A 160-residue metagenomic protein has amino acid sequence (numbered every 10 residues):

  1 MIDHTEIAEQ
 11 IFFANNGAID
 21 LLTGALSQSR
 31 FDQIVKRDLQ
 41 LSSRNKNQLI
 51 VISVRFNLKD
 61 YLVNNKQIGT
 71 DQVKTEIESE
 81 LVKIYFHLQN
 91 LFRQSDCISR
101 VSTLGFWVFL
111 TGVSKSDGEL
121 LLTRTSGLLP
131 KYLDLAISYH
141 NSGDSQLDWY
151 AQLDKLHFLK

Functional and structural regions predicted by a protein language model:
M1-L39, K66, D144: Signal-transducing coiled-coil linker helices
L22-R30, V63-K83, D117: Conserved catalytic/dimerization core of cyclic nucleotide/dinucleotide signaling enzymes
F31, V35, L81, Y85-L88 (+2 more regions): Heptad-repeat coiled-coil signal-transmission/dimerization helices
I34-I68: Active-site-proximal structural segments of metal-dependent nucleotidyl cyclase/transferase enzymes
S79-K115, G127: Conserved helix-loop-beta segment at the catalytic/binding core of cyclic-nucleotide signaling proteins
D96-T111, P130-K160: A short glycine-enriched loop-to-beta-strand structural element that forms part of the catalytic core of nucleotide
L120-L128: Short amphipathic alpha-helices in soluble, non-transmembrane regions that often serve as interface/regulatory elements
